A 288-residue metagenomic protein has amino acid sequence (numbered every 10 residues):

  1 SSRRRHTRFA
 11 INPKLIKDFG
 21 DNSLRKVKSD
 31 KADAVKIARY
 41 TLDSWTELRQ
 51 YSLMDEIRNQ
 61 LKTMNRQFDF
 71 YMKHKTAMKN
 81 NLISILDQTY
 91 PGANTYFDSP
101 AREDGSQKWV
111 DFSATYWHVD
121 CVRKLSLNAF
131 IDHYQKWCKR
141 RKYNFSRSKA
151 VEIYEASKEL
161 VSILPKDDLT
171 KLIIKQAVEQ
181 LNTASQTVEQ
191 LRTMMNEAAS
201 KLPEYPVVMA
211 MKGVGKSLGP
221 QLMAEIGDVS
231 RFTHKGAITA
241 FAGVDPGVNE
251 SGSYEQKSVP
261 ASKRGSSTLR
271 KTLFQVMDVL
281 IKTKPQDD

Functional and structural regions predicted by a protein language model:
S1-D288: A detector of single, family-specific signature residues that are central to catalytic or substrate-handling motifs
